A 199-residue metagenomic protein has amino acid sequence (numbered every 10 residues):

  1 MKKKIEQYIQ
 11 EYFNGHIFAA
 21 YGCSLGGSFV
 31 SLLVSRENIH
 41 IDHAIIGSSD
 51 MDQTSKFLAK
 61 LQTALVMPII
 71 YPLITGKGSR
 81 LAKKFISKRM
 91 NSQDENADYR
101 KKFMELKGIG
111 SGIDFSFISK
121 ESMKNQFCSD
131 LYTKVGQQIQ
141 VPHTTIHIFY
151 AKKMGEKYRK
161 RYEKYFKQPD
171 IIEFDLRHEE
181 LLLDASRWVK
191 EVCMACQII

Functional and structural regions predicted by a protein language model:
M1-Y21: Active-site loop/oxyanion-hole signature of alpha/beta-hydrolase fold enzymes
A20, I46, H147-Y150: Structural beta-sheet core signal
G22-V30: Gly/Ala-rich beta-loop-alpha elbow adjacent to hydrolase catalytic centers
S31-S35, K190: Short, hydrophobic alpha-helix immediately C-terminal to the catalytic nucleophile
S35, H43-T75: Flexible "cap/lid" loop of the alpha/beta hydrolase fold
S55-K56, G78-D130, G136-I139: Conserved alpha/beta-hydrolase catalytic His-Asp/Glu region
I118-K164: Conserved serine/cysteine hydrolase catalytic core
E173-V189: Catalytic histidine-centered segment of alpha/beta-hydrolase-like enzymes
